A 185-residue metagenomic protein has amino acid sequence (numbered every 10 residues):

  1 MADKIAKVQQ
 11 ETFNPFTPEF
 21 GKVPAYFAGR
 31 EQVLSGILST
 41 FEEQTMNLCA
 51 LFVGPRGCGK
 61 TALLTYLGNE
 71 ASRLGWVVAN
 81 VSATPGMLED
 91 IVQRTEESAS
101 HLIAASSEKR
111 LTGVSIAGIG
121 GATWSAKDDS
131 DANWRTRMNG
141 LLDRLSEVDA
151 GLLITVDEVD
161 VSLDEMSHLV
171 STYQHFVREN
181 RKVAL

Functional and structural regions predicted by a protein language model:
M1-L48, R94-E97, H101, L111-T112 (+1 more regions): A short, basic N-terminal segment
M46-Y66: Walker A/P-loop nucleotide-binding motif
C49-L51, V77-V78, G151-L153, A184: Residue-level preference for the first positions of well-ordered beta-strands
A50-L51, G68-M87: Conserved catalytic segments around the Walker B and adjacent sensor/switch elements of P-loop NTPase domains
G57, T84-L88, V161: Conserved nucleotide-binding/hydrolysis micro-motifs of P-loop NTPases
L63-E70, D90, R94-S98, H168-T172: Alpha-helical scaffold elements adjacent to nucleotide-binding pockets in ATP/GTP-utilizing enzyme cores
R73, L88-G121: Conserved NTP-binding/hydrolysis module of P-loop NTPases
K127-L185: Conserved Walker B catalytic segment
